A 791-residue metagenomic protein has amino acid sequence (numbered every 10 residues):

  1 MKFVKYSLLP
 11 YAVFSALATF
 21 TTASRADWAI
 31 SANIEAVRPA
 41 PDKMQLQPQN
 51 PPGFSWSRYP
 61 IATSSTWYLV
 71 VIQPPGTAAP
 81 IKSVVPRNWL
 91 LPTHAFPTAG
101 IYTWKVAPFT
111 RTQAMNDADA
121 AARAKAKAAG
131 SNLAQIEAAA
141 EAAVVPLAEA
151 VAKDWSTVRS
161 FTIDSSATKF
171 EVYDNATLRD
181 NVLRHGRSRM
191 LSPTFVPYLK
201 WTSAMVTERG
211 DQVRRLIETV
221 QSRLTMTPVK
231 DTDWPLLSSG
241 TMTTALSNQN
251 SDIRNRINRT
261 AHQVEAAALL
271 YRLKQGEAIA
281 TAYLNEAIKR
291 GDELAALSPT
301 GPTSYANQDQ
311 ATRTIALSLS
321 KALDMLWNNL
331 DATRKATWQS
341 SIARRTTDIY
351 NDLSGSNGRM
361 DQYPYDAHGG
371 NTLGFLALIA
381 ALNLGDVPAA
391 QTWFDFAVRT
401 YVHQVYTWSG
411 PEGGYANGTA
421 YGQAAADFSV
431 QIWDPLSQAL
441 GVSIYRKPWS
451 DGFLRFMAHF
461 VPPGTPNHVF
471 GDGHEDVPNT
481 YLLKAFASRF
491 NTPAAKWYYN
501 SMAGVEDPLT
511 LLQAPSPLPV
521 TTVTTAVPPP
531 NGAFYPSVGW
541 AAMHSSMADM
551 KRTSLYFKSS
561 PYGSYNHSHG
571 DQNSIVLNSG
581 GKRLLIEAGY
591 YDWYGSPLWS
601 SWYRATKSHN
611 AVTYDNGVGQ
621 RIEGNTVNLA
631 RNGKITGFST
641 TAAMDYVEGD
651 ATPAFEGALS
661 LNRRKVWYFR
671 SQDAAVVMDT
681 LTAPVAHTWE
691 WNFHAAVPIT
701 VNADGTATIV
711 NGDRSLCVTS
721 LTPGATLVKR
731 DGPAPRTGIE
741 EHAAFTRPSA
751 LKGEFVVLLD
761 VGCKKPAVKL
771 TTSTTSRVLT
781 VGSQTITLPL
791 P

Functional and structural regions predicted by a protein language model:
D27-P60: Pro/Thr/Ser/Gly-rich low-complexity, intrinsically disordered linker/stalk tracts
Y59-P74: Solvent-exposed loop/turn segments flanking beta-strands in beta-repeat/beta-sandwich domains
I81-N88: Short beta-strand segments within Ig-like beta-sandwich modules, predominantly Fibronectin type-III
P97-T112: Beta-strand-rich modules
R111-R123, Q135-S166: Extracellular fibronectin type III
W234, N248-V461: Aromatic-lined, polymer-binding surfaces characteristic of secreted/periplasmic polysaccharide-degrading enzymes
N357, N383, A420-L584, G637-T640 (+3 more regions): Carbohydrate-active enzyme catalytic cores, enriched for enzymes that act on polyanionic acidic polysaccharides
S596-P791: CBM-like, beta-strand-rich accessory domains located in the C-terminal region of large, secreted polysaccharide-active
